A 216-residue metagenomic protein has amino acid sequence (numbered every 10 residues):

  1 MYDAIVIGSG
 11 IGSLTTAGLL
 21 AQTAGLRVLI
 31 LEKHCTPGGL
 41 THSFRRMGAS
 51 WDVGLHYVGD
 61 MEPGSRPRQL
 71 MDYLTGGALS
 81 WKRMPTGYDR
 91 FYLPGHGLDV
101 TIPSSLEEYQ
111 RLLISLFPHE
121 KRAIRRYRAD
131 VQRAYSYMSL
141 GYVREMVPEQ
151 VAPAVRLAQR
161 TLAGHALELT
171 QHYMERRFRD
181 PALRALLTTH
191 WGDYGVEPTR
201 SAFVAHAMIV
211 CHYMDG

Functional and structural regions predicted by a protein language model:
Y2, D52-V53, A154-L157, D215-G216: A short, structure-level motif marking secondary-structure boundaries and short turns
Y2-S136: N-terminal glycine-rich phosphate/pyrophosphate-binding loop and immediately adjacent elements
Q22, R176, C211-H212: Transmembrane helix-loop junction
K33, H190, A207-M208: Fold-independent oxyanion-binding glycine-rich loops and adjacent beta-strand/coil segments at enzyme active sites
P67, S201-A207: A short mid-domain helix/strand-loop element embedded in enzyme catalytic domains that forms or borders the active-site
G95-A202: Rossmann-like flavin
A207-G216: Helical element adjacent to the flavin cofactor pocket in flavoenzyme catalytic cores
